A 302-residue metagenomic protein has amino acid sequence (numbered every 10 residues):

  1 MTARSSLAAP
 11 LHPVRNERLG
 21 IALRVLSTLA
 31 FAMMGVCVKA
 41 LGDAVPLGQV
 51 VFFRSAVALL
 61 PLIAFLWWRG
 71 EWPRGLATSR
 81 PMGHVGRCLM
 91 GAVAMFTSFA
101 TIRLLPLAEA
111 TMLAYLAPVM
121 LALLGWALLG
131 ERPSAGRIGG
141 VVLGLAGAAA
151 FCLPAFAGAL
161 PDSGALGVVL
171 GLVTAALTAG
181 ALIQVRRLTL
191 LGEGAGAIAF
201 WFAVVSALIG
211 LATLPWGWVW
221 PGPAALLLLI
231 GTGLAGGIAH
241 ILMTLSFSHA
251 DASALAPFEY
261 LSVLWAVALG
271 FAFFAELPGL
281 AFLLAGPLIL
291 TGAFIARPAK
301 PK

Functional and structural regions predicted by a protein language model:
M1-L23, A122-A176, L190, L290-K302: Juxtamembrane helix-loop boundary signature in multi-pass membrane transporters
M1-L26, L59-G86, A159-S163, L191 (+4 more regions): Membrane-interface interhelical linkers
I21-L26, T78-L89, P133-A146, G167-V168 (+2 more regions): Cytoplasmic-side transmembrane-helix entry/capping segments in multi-pass membrane proteins
L26, A30-A58, G180-V205: Juxtamembrane helix-loop-helix junctions in multi-pass membrane proteins
T28-M33, I63, C88-F96, P118-L123 (+7 more regions): Hydrophobic/small/kink-forming positions within alpha-helical transmembrane segments of polytopic membrane proteins
A30-M33, G70-A108, A150, L234-H249: Specific transmembrane alpha-helical segments of multi-pass solute transporters/efflux pumps, especially DMT/EamA
S98, P118-V142, L264-L283: C-terminal transmembrane-helix exit sites in multi-pass transporters
T111-L116, L188-V204, H240-F271: Helix-helix packing/entry segments at the starts of transmembrane helices
